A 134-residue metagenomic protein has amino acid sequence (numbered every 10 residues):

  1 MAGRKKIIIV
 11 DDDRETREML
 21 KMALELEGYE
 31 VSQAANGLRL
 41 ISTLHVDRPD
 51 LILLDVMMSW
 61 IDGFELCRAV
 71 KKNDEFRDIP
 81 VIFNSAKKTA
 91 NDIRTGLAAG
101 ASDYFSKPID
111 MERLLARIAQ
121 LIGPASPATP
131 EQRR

Functional and structural regions predicted by a protein language model:
R17, S59-W60, R68, R77 (+1 more regions): The feature encodes the CheY-like receiver
E18-L26: Charged docking surfaces used in two-component/phosphorelay signaling
Q33, W60-I61, A90, A98: Residue-level signal for the "D+5" position in two-component response regulator receiver
Q33-L51: Acidic, metal-coordinating helix/loop segments flanking the phosphotransfer/catalytic sites of two-component signaling
S102: Short, glycine/charged-rich "phosphate-handling" switch motifs in NTP-dependent and phosphotransfer domains
I109-I118: C-terminal output helix
